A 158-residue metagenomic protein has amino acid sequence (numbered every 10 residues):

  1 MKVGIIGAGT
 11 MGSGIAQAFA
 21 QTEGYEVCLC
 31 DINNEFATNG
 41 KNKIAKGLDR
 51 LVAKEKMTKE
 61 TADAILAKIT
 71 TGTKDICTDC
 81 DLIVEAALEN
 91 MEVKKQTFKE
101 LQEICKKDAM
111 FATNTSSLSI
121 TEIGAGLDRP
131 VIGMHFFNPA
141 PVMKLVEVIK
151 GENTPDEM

Functional and structural regions predicted by a protein language model:
M1, G24-Y25, K106-D108, D128-V131: Short coil/turn connectors at secondary-structure junctions
M1-R50, K54: NAD(P)+-binding Rossmann beta1-loop-alpha1 motif at the extreme N-terminus of oxidoreductases
A16-F19, K41-N42, K95-F98, I123-A125: Short amphipathic alpha-helical segments
A20-T22, C77, P139-M143: Short, flexible turn/loop "capping" segments at secondary-structure junctions
V27, I69-T71, V131: Generic structural signal for residues in well-ordered beta-strands
E35-N39, R50-M110, L118-T121: Rossmann-like NAD(P)-binding element
M110-M158: Rossmann-fold dinucleotide-binding core
